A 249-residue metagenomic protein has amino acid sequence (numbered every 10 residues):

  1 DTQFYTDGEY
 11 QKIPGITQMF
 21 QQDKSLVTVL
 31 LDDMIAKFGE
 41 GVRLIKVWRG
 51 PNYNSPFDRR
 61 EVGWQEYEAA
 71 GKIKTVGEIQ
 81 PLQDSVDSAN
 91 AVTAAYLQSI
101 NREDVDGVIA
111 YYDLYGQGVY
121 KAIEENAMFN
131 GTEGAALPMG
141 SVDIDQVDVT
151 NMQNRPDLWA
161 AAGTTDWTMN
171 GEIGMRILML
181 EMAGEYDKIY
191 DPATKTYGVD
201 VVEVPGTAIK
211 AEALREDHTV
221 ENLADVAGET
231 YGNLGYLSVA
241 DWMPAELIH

Functional and structural regions predicted by a protein language model:
D1-Q3, W48-N52, I79-Q83, A110-L114 (+2 more regions): Active-site-proximal beta-strand/loop segments in catalytic clefts of secreted hydrolases
Y5-I13, S88, D145-W159: Glycine-rich, charge-decorated loop segments at or immediately adjacent to ligand/cofactor-binding or catalytic sites
K12-Q21, R49-Y53, V76-Q83, D104-G107 (+1 more regions): Second-shell loop/turn segments in exported
G15, R43-V47, E68-V86, L137: Short beta-strand elements in bilobed, periplasmic/extracellular small-molecule ligand-binding domains
I16-I45, R59, A89-N90, D145-D148 (+1 more regions): Hydrophobic alpha-helical segments within soluble ligand-binding/sensing domains
L26-L30, S55-K74, S88, V92 (+1 more regions): Short, solvent-exposed amphipathic alpha-helices that sit in or adjacent to ligand/effector-binding or catalytic
W48, D166, I173-H249: Hinge/cleft segment of the Venus flytrap/periplasmic-binding protein
W64, L82-N151: Hydrophobic alpha-helical
